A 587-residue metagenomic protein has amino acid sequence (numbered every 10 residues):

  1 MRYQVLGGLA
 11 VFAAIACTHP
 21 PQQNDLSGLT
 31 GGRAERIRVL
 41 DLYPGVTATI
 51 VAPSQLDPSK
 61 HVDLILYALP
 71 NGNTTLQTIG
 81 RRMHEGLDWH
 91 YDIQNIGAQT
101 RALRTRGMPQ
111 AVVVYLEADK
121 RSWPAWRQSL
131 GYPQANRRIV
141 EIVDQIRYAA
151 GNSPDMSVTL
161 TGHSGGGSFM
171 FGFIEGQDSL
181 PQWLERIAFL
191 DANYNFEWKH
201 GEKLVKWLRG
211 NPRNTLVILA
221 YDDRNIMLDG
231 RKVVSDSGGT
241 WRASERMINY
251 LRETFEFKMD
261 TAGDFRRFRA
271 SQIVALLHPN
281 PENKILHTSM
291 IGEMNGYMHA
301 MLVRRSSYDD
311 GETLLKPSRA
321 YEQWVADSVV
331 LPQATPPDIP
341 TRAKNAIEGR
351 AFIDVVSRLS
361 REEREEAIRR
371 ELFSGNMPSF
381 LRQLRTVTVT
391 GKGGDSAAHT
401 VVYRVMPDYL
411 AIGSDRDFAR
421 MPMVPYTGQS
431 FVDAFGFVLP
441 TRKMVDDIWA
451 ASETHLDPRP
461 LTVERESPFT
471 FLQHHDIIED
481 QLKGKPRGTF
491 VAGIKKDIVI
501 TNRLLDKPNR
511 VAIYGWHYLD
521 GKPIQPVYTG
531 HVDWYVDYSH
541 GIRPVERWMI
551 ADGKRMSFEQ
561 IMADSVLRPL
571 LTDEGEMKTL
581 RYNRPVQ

Functional and structural regions predicted by a protein language model:
C17-L64, A111, L331-A334: A domain-start/cap signature at the N-terminus of enzymes
S54-R106: Short, surface-exposed "cap/lid" segments of acyl-processing enzymes
G97, Y115, K120, P124-N152: Alpha/beta-hydrolase active-site loop
G151-S164, I187: Alpha/beta-hydrolase fold nucleophile elbow
G167-D178: Short glycine-enriched nucleophile-adjacent loop and the immediately C-terminal alpha-helix near the catalytic center
Q177-F268: The feature captures the conserved acid-bearing segment of alpha/beta-hydrolase catalytic domains
H287-S289, S328-A334, D537-Q587: Low-complexity, Gly/Ser/Thr/Pro-rich intrinsically disordered linker/tail segments
P425-T489, G493, P544: Conserved hydrophobic ligand-interaction patch in extracellular adhesion modules
